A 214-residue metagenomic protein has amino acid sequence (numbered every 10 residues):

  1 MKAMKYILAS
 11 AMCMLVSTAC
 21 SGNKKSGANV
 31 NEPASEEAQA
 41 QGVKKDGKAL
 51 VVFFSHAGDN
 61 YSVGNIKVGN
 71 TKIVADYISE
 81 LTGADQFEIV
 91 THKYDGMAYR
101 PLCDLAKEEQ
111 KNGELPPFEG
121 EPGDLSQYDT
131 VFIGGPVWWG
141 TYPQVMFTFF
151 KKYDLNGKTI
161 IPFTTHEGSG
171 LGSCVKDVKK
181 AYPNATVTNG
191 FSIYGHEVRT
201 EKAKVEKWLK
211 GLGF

Functional and structural regions predicted by a protein language model:
M1-L8: Bacterial N-terminal signal peptides that target proteins for export
V16-A19: C-terminal motif of bacterial Sec signal peptides marking the signal peptidase cleavage site
S21-N23: Bacterial signal peptide processing site
S26-Y128, G140, K204-F214: N-terminal beta1-alpha1-beta2 submodule of the flavodoxin-like/Rossmannoid cofactor-binding fold
L50-F53, Q86-E88, V131-G134, I161-T164 (+1 more regions): Structural recognition of the beta-strand scaffold that forms the well-ordered cores of secreted hydrolase catalytic
H56-D59, T91-D95, V137-T141, H166-L171 (+1 more regions): Solvent-exposed loop/turn segments at secondary-structure junctions within structured extracellular/periplasmic domains
M97-A185: Helix-loop-strand module that forms the ligand-binding subsite of alpha/beta enzymes
T165-Y182, T186-K204, W208, L212-G213: Contiguous ligand/interfacial binding patches
